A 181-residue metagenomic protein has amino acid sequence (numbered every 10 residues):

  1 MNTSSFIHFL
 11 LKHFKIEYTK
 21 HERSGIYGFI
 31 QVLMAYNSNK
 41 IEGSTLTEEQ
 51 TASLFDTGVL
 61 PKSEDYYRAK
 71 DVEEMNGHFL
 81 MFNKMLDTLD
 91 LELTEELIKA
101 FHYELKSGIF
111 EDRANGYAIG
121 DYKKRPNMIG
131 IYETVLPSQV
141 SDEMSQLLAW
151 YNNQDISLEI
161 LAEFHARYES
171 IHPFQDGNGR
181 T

Functional and structural regions predicted by a protein language model:
M1-T181: FIC/Doc superfamily catalytic core
